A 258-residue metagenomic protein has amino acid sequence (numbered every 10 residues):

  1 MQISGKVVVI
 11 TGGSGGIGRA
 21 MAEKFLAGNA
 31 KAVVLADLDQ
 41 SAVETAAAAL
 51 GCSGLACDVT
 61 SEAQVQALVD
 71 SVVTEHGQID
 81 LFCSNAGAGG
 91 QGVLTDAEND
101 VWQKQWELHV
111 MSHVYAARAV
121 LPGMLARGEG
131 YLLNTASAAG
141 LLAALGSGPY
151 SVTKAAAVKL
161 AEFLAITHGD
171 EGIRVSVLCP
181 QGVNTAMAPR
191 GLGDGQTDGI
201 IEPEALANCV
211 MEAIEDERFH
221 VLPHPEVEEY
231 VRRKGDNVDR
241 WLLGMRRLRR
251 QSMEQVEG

Functional and structural regions predicted by a protein language model:
S14-G15: Conserved glycine-rich cofactor-binding loop
G28, L142, F163-I173: Active-site-adjacent segment of SDR/Rossmann-fold oxidoreductases
Q40-S41, C57-A67, N99: The beta1-alpha1 cofactor-binding region of Rossmann-like NAD(H)/NADP(H)-dependent oxidoreductases
V93-L94, E98-W106: Substrate-binding pocket helix/loop in short-chain dehydrogenase/reductase
A117, T153: Active-site helix of classical SDR
S137: Residue(s) in the substrate-gating loop at a strand-loop-helix junction that position the organic substrate next
T197-G258: C-terminal tail/cap regions
